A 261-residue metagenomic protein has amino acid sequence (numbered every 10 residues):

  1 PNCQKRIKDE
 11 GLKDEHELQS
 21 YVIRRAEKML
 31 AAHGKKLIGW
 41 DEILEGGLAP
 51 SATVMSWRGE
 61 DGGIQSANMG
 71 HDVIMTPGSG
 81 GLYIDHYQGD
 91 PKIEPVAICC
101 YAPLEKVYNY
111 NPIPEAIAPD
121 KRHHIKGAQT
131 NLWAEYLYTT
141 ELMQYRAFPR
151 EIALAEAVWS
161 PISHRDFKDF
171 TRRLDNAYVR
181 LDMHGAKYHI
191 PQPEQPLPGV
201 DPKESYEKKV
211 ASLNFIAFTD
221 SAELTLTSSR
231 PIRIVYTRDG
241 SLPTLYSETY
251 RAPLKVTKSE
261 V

Functional and structural regions predicted by a protein language model:
P1-H71: Active-site neighborhood of glycoside hydrolase catalytic domains
D14, Y138, L142, R251-A252: Short, contiguous acidic/charged loop-to-helix segments that flank catalytic cores in large enzymes
A26, D41-I43, G62-G63, P114-I117 (+3 more regions): Generic recognition of flexible, low-complexity loop/linker segments
A31-A32, E156, D182: Sec-exported extracytoplasmic/periplasmic mature domains
G34-I38, P161-R165, H184-H189: Surface-exposed helix-capping loop/turn segments at secondary-structure junctions
G39, L44-P50, W57-V179: Conserved alpha/beta catalytic core and glycan-binding cleft of carbohydrate-active enzymes
K168-V261: Short, compositionally stereotyped local motifs that mark structural "simplifiers"
